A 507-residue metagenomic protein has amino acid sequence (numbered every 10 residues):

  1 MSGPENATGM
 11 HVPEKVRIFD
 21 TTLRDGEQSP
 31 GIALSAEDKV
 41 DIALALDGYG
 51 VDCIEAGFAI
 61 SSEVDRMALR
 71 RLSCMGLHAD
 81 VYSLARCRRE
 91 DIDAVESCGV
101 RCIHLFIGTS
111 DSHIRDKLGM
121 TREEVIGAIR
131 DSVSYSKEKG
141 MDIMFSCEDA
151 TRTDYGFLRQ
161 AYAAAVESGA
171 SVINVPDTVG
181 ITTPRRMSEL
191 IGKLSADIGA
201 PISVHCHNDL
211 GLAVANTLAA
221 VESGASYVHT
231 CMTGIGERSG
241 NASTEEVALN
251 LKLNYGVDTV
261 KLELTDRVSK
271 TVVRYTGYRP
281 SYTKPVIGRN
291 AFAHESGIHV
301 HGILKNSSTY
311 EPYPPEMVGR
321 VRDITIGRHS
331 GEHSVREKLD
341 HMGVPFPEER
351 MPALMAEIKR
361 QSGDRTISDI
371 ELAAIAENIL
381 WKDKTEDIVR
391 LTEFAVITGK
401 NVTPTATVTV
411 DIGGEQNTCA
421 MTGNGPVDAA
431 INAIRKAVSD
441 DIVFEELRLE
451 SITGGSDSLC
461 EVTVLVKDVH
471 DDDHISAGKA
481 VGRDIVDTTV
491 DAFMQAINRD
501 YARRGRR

Functional and structural regions predicted by a protein language model:
M1-C87, D323-I326, E332, R336: N-terminal capping/small domains of soluble enzymes
S2-T22, L249, Y255-A420, S456-L459: A mid-to-C-terminal "edge-of-domain" accessory segment
G9, Q28, A33, D38-I42 (+1 more regions): Non-catalytic terminal/interface segments that mediate subunit docking, oligomerization, and allosteric communication
V16-I18, Q28-I54, L69-M75, R89-I202 (+1 more regions): Alpha/beta enzyme core
D25, S29-P30, F58-E63, S110-S112 (+5 more regions): Short, small-residue-enriched loops and turns at beta-alpha junctions that line or gate enzyme active sites
I114, D177, T230-E237, L249-T259 (+3 more regions): Short beta-alpha connecting loops at secondary-structure transitions that line or flank enzyme active sites
T182, S188-K305: Catalytic alpha/beta core domains of metabolic enzymes, predominantly
D472-R507: Mixed-charge, glycine-accented linear interaction segment located at domain edges/termini
